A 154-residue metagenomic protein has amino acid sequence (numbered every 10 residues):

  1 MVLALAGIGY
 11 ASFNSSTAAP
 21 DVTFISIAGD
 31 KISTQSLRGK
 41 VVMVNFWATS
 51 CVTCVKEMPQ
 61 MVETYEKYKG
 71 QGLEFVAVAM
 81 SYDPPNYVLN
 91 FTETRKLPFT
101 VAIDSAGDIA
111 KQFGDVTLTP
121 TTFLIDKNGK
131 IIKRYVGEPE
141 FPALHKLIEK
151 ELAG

Functional and structural regions predicted by a protein language model:
M1-I25, G154: N-terminal targeting signals for export/organelle localization
A19-P20, V42, T119-P120: Short loop/turn microsegments at loop-to-beta-strand junctions
I27-G29, T49, M80-D83, D104-G107 (+2 more regions): Solvent-exposed coil/turn segments that connect beta secondary-structure elements in extracytoplasmic/periplasmic
S33-V52: Short active-site neighborhood of thiol/selenol oxidoreductases, capturing the structured segment around
T49-K56, L118: C-type cytochrome heme c attachment motif
V55-R95, S105-K111: Structural microenvironment flanking redox-active thiols in thiol-disulfide oxidoreductases
T92-P98, S105-E149: Thiol/disulfide oxidoreductase modules built on the thioredoxin-like
